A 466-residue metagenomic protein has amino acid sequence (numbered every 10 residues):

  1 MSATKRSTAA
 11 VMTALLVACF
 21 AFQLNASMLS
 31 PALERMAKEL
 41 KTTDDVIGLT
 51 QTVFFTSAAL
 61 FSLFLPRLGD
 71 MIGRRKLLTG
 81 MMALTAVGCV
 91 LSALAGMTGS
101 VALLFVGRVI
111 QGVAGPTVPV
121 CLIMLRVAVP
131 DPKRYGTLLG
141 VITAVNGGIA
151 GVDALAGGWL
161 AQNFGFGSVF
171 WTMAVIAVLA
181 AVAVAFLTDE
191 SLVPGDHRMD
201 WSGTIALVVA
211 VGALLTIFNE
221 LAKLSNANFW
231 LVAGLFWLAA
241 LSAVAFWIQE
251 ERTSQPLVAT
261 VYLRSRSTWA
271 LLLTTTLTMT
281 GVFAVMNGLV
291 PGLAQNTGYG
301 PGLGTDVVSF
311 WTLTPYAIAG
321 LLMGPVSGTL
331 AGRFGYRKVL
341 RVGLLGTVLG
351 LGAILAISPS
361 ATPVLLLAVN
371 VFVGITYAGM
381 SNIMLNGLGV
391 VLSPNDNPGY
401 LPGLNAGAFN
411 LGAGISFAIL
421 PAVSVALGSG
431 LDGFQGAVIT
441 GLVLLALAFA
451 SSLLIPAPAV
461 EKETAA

Functional and structural regions predicted by a protein language model:
T8-F22, L29-S30, D44, G88 (+1 more regions): 12-transmembrane solute porter fold
S30-F61, S100-F105, D306-W311: Extracellular/periplasmic helix-loop-helix junction of adjacent transmembrane segments in MFS-like secondary
R35, L63-R67, M71, W159 (+1 more regions): Membrane-interface helix termini in secondary transporters
T52-R67, P119-I123, T314-V326: Central cavity-lining transmembrane alpha-helices of secondary-active solute carriers, predominantly the Major
L60-G99: Conserved MFS/SLC helix-loop-helix module at the cytosolic interface between two early adjacent transmembrane helices
G88-L91, G99-Q111, V364-F372: Paired small-residue
I110-A144: Cytoplasmic helix-loop-helix junction between adjacent transmembrane helices in 12-TM secondary transporters
Q162-T274: Hydrophobic transmembrane-helix bundles of small-molecule transporters
